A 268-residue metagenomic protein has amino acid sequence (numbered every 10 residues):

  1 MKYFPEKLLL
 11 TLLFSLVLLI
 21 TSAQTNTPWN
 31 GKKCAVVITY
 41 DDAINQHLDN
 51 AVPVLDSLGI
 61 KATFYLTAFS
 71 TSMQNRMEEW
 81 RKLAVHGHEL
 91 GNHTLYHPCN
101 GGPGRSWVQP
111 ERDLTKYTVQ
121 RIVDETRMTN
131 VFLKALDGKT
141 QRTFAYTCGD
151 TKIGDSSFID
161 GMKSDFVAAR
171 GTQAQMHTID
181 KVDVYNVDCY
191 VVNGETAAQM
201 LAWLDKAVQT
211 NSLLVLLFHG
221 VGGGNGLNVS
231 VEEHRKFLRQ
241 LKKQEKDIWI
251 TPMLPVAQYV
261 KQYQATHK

Functional and structural regions predicted by a protein language model:
M1-E6: N-terminal secretory signal peptides that target proteins for export/translocation
L9-I20: Bacterial N-terminal signal peptides
A23-Q24, V208: Boundary of Sec targeting at the N-terminus
T25-L48, Y190-V191: Boundary/entry segment of secreted carbohydrate-active catalytic domains
N26-P28, A62, T71-S72, K134 (+2 more regions): C-terminal domain-boundary segment and adjacent tail
C34-A35, D56-G154, S164-D165, Q173-V187 (+1 more regions): Metal-dependent polysaccharide deacetylase catalytic core of the NodB/CE4 family, i.e., the active-site-bearing domain
T39, A84, N92, L133 (+8 more regions): Glycan-processing catalytic domains of CAZymes
L48, V52, M77-R81, V123-L133 (+3 more regions): Generic structural signal for well-ordered alpha-helices, preferentially at hydrophobic/aromatic core positions
